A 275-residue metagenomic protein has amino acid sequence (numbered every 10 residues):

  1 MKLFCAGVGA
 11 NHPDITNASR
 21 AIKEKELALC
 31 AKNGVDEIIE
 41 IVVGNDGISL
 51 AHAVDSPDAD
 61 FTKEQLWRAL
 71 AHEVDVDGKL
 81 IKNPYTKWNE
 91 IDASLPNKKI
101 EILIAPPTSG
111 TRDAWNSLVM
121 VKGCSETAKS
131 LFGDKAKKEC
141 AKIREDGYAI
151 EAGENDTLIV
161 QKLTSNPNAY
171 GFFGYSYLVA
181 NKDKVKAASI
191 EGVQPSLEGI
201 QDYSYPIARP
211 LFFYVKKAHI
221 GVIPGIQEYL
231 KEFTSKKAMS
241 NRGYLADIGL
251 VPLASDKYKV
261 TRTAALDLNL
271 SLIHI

Functional and structural regions predicted by a protein language model:
M1-L272: Flexible loop/hinge segments at secondary-structure junctions
